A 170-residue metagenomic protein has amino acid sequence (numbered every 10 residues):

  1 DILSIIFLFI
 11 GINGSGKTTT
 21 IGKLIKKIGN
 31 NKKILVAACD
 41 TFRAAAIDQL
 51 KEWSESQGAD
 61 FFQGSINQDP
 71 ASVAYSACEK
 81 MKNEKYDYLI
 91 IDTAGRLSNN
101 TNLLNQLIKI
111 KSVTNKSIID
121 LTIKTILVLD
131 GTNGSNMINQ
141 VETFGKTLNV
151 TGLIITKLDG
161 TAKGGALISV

Functional and structural regions predicted by a protein language model:
L3-V170: P-loop/Walker A NTP-binding module and the surrounding RecA-like catalytic core of P-loop NTPases
